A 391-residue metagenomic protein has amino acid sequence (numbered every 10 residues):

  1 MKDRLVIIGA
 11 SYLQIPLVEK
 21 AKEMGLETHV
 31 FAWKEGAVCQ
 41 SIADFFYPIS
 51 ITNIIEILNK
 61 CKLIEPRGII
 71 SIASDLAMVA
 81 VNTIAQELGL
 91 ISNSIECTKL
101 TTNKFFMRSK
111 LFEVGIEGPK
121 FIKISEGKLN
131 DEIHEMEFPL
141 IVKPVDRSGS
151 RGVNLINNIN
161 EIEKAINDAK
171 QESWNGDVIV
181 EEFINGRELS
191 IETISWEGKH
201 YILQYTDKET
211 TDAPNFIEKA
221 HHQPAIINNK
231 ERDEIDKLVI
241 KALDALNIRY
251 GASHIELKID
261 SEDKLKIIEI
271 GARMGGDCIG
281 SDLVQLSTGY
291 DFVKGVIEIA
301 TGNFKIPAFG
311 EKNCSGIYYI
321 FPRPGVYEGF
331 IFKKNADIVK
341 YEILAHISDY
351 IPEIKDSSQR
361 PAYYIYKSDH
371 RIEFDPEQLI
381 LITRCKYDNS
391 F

Functional and structural regions predicted by a protein language model:
M1-E96, F304, D349-Y350, K367-F391: ATP-binding N-terminal substructure of ATP-dependent carboxylate-amine bond-forming enzymes
S94-F105: A short, structured active-site edge motif that brings together acidic residues
N103-I179, N185, E197, A225-K237: Active-site nucleotide/adenylate-binding loops and adjacent lid/helix of ATP-dependent enzymes
E113, N130, I297-F391: Peripheral (often C-terminal) accessory segments that flank ATP-dependent C-N-forming ligase machineries
E182-I248, A252, I259, G271-A300: ATP-dependent carboxylate/phosphate-activation module, predominantly the ATP-grasp catalytic core and closely related
D263-L265: Conserved protein kinase catalytic/activation segment
